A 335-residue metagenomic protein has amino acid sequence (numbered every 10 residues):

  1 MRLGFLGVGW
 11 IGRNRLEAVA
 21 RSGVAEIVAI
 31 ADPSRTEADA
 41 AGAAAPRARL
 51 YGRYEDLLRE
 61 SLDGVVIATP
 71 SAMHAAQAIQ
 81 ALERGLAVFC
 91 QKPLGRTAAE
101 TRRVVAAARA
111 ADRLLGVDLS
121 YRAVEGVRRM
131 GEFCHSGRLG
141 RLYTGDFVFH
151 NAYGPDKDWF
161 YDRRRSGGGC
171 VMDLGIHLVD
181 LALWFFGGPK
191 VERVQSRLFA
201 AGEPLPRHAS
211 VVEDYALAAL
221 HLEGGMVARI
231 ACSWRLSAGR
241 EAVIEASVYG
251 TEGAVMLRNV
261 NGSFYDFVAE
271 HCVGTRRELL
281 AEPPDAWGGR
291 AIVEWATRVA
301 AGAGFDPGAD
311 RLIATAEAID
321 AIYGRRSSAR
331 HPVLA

Functional and structural regions predicted by a protein language model:
M1-A45: N-terminal Rossmann-like dinucleotide-binding module
R15, A45-A107: Beta-loop-alpha module in the N-terminal Rossmann-like domain of NAD(P)-dependent dehydrogenases, especially those
P33-T36, L280-V293: Active-site loop of classical SDR/Rossmann-like NAD(P)-dependent oxidoreductases, centered on the catalytic Tyr-X3-Lys
D56, G64-V66, R102, R113-L114 (+2 more regions): C-terminal helix-rich "cap/oligomerization" subdomain common to oxidoreductases
T101-Y121, G140-F147: Rossmann-fold dehydrogenase core element
Y121-A209: Predominantly a Rossmann-like dinucleotide-binding segment in NAD(P)-dependent oxidoreductases
D180-G262, I292-A303, A335: Contiguous beta-strand/loop segments that form the cofactor/metal-binding neighborhood of enzyme cores
